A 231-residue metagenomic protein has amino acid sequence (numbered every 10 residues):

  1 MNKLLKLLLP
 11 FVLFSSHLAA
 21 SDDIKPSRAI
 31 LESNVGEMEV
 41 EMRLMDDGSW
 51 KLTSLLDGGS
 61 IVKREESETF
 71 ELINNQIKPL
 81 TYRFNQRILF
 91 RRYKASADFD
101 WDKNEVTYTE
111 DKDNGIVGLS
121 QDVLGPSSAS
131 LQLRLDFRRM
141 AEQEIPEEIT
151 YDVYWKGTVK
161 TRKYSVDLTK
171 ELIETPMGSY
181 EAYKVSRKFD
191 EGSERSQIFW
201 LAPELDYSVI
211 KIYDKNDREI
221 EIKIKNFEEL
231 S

Functional and structural regions predicted by a protein language model:
M1, A20-S21: Absolute protein N-terminus
N2-P10: Sec-dependent signal peptide recognition, specifically the positively charged N-region followed immediately by
F14-H17: N-terminal signal peptide c-region/cleavage motif recognized by signal peptidases
S21-W101, E144-S231: Acidic, serine/threonine-rich low-complexity disordered tracts
Y93-M140: Hydrophobic, well-structured mid-protein blocks that either form specific transmembrane helices
